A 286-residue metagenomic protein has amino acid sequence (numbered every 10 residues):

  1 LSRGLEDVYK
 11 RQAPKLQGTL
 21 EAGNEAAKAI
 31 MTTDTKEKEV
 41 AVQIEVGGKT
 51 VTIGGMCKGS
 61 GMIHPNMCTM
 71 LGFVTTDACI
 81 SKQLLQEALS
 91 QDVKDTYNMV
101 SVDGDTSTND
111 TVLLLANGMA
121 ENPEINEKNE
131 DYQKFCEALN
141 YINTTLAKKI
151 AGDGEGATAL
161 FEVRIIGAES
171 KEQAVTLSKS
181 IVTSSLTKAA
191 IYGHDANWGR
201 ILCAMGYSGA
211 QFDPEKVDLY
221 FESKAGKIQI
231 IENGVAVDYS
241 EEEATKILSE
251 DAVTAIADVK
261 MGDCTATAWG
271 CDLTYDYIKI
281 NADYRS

Functional and structural regions predicted by a protein language model:
L1-Y9: Single conserved hydrophobic/aromatic residue that forms the stacking wall/gate of nucleotide- or nucleobase-binding
R3, G54-M56, L71-T76, V112-N117 (+1 more regions): Short glycine-rich or small-residue beta-strand-to-loop segments that form or flank ligand, phosphate, metal/Fe-S
Q12-V46: Contiguous domain-boundary segments centered on the initiation and propagation of an alpha-helix
L20-A27, A41, Y97-N109, T145-E162 (+3 more regions): Flexible, glycine/charged-enriched surface loops at secondary-structure junctions
G61-E121: Mobile "lid/hinge" segments at catalytic clefts and subdomain interfaces of large enzymes
V112-L114, T158-S170, W198-S208: A short beta-alpha structural unit
G118-G193: A glycine- and small/hydrophobic-rich beta-loop-beta segment that serves as a flexible "lid/hinge" or phosphate-binding
V175-T176, T183, T187-S286: Internal helix-turn-beta structural module
